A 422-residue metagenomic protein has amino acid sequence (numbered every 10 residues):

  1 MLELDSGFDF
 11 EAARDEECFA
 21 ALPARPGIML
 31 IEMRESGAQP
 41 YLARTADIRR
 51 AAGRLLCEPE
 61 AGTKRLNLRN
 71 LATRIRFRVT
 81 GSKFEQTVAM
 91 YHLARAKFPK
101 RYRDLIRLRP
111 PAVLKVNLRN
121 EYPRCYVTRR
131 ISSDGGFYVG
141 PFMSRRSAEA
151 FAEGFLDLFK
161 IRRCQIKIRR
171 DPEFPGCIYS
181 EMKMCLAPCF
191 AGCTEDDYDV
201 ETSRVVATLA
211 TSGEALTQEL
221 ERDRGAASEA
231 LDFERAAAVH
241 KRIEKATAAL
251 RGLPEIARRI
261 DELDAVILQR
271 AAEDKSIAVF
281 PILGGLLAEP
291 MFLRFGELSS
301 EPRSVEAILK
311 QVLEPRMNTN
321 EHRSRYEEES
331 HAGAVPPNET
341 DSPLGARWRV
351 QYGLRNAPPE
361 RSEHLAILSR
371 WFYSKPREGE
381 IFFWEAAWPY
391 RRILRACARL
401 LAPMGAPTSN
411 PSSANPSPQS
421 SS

Functional and structural regions predicted by a protein language model:
M1-E321, Y326-S422: Conserved catalytic/ligand-binding micro-motifs in nucleotide and anionic cofactor chemistry
